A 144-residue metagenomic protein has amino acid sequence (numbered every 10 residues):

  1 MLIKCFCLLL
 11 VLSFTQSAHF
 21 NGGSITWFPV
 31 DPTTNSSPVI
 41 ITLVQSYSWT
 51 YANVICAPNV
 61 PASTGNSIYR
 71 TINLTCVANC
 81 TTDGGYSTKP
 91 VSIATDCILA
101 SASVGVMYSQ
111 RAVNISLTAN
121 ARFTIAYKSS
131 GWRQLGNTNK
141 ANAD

Functional and structural regions predicted by a protein language model:
L2-D144: Long, compositionally biased, intrinsically disordered segments
